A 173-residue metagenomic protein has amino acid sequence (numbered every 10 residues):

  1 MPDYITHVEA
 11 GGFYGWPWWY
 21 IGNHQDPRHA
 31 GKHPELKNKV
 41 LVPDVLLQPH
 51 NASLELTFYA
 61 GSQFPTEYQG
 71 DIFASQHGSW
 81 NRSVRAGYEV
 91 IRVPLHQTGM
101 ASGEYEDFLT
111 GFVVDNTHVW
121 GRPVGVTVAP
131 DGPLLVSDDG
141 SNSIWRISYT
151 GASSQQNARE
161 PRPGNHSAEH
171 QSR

Functional and structural regions predicted by a protein language model:
M1-L109, D115-G121, I147-H170: Beta-propeller domain segments
I72-A74, P133-V136: Hydrophobic beta-strand segments that make up the repeating blades of beta-propeller and related beta-repeat
V128-D131: Loop/turn segments within WD40 beta-propeller blades
S141-N142: Loop/turn residues immediately N-terminal
R173: S-adenosyl-L-methionine-dependent methyltransferase catalytic core, i.e., the SAM/SAH-binding region
